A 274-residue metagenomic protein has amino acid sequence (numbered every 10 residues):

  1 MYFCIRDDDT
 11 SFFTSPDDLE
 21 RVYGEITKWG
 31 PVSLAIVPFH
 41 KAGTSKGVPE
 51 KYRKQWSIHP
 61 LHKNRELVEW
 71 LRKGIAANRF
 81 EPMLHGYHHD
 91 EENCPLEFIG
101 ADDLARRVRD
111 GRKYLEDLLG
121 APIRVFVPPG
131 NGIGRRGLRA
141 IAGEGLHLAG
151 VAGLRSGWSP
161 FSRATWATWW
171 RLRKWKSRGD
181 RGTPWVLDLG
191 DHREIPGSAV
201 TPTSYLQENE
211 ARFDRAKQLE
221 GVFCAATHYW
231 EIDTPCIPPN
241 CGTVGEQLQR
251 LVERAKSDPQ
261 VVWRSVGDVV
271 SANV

Functional and structural regions predicted by a protein language model:
M1-F3, K28-V32, A76-P82, L119-R124 (+2 more regions): Short, well-ordered coil/turn segments that N-cap beta-strands
M1-V32: N-terminal regions that are enriched for targeting/export leaders and immediately downstream pro/stem segments
F3-F13, Y52-H62, L96-D102, P196-P202 (+1 more regions): The substrate-binding groove and active-site-proximal loops of carbohydrate-active enzymes, especially glycoside
C4-D8, S33-V37, M83-H85, F126-P128 (+4 more regions): A cross-family glycoside hydrolase active-site/sugar-binding cleft signature
R21-E25, K63-R79, Q247-A255: Catalytic-core regions built around general acid/base machinery
E25, H40-R72, V125-F223: Active-site-adjacent pocket scaffolds in enzyme catalytic domains
S33, L148, K217-V274: C-terminal domain-boundary segment and adjacent tail
I36-G137, W158, A225-P235: Metal-dependent polysaccharide deacetylase catalytic core of the NodB/CE4 family, i.e., the active-site-bearing domain
